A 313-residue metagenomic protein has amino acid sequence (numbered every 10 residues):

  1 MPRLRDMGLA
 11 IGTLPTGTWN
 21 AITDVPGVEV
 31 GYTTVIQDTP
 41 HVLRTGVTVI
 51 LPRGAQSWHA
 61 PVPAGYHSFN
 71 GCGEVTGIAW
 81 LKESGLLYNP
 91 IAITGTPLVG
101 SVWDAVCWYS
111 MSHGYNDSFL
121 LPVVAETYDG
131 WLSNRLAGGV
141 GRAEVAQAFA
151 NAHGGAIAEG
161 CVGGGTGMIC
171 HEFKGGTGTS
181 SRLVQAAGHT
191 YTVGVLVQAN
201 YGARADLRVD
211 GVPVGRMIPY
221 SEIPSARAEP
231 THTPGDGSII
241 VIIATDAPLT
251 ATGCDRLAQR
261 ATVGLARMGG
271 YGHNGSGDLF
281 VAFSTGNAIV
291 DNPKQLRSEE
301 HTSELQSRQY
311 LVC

Functional and structural regions predicted by a protein language model:
M1-Y115, L121-G130, T192-G194, R204 (+2 more regions): Generic N-terminal targeting/processing segments that precede catalytic cores or assembly contacts
R3, T18, V102-V106, L120 (+6 more regions): General structural feature for long, well-ordered alpha-helical segments within catalytic domains of soluble enzymes
T23-V30, I169-L183, Y271-N274: Conserved phosphate/anionic-ligand binding catalytic regions in large, soluble enzymes, centered on
I50-P52, Q56, Y109-N116, A148-G155 (+4 more regions): Change "in soluble alpha/beta enzymes" to "in soluble alpha/beta proteins
A79, H189-D206, V212, R216 (+3 more regions): N-terminal nucleophile
L87-A92, T96-T231: Glycine-rich, mobile lid/loop segments that gate access to catalytic sites or pores
E300-C313: Single conserved hydrophobic/aromatic residue that forms the stacking wall/gate of nucleotide- or nucleobase-binding
